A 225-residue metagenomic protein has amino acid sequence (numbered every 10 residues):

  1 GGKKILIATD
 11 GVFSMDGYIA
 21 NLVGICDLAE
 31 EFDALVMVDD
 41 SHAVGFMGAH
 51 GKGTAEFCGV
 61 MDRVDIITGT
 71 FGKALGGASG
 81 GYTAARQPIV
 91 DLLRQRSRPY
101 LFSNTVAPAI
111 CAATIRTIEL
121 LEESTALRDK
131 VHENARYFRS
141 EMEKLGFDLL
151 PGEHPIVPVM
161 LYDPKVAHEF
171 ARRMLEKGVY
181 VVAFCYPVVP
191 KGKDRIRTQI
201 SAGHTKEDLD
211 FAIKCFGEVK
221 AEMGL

Functional and structural regions predicted by a protein language model:
G1-V38: Active-site phosphate-binding strand-loop segment of PLP-dependent enzymes
V12-D16, A43-F46, Y100-L101, V159 (+1 more regions): Short, small-residue-enriched loops and turns at beta-alpha junctions that line or gate enzyme active sites
A20, D129-F138, E143-G178, V188 (+2 more regions): Conserved PLP-binding catalytic core of the aspartate aminotransferase-like
G24-D27, P88, E133, Y137-S140 (+3 more regions): Alpha-helical scaffolding segments of alpha/beta enzyme cores, especially the outer helices of TIM-barrel or partial
E31-F32, L145, K177, M223: Helix C-cap/helix->beta junction micro-motif
F32-L35, H42, M47-E153, V166: Active-site C-terminal subdomain of aminotransferase-like
E176-V179, V188-L225: PLP-dependent enzyme catalytic core of the Aspartate aminotransferase-like
